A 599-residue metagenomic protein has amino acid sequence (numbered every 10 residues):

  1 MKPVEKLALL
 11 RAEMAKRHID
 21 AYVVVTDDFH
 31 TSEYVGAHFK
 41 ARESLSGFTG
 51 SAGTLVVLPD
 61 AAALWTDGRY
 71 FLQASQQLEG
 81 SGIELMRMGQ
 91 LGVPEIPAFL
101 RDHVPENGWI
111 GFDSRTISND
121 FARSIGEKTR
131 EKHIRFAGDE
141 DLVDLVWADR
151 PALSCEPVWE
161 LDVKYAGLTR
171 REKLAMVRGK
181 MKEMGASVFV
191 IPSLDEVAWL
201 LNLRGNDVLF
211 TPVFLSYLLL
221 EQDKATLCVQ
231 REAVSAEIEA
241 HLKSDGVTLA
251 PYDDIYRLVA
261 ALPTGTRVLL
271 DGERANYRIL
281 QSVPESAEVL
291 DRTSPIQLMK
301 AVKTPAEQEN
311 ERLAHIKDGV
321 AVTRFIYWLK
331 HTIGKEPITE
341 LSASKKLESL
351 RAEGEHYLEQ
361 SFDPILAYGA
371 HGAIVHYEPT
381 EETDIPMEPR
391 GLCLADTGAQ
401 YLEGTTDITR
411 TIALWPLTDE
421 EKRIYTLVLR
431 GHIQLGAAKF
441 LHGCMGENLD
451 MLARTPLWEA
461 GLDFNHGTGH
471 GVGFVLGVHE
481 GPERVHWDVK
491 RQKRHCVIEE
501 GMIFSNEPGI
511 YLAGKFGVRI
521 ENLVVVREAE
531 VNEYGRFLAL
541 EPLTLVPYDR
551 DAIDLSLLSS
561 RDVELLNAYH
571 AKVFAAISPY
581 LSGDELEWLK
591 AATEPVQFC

Functional and structural regions predicted by a protein language model:
M1-C599: Active-site neighborhoods and metal-handling regions in enzymes and metal-associated proteins
